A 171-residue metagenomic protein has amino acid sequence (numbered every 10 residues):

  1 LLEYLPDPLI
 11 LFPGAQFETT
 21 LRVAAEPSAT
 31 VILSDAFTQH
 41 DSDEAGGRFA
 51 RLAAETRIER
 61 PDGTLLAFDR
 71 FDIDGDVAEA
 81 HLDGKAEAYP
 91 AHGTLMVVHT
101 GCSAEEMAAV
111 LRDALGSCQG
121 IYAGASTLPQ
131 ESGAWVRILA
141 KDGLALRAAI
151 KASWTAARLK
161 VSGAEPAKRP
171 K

Functional and structural regions predicted by a protein language model:
L1-T20: Intrinsically disordered, low-complexity linker/loop segments enriched in Gly/Pro and charged/polar residues
E3, R22-A24, I32: Extracellular beta-strand solenoid repeats
L5-L9, S34-Q39: Short, surface-exposed recognition loops or helix-turn segments adjacent to catalytic cores
A24-E26, E59: Feature marks extracellular polysaccharide-active and adherence modules
E26-S28, E131: A generic structural motif
D35-K171: A structural signal for small-residue-enriched, beta-sheet-centric alpha/beta enzyme cores and oligomeric scaffold folds
